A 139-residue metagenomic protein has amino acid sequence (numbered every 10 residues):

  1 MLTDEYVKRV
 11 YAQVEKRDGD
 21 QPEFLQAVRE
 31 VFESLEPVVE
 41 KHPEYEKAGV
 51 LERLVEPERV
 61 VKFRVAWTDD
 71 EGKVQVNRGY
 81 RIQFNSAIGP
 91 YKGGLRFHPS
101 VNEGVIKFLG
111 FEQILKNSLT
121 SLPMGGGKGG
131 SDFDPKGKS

Functional and structural regions predicted by a protein language model:
M1-S139: N-terminal ligand-binding/catalytic initiation module
